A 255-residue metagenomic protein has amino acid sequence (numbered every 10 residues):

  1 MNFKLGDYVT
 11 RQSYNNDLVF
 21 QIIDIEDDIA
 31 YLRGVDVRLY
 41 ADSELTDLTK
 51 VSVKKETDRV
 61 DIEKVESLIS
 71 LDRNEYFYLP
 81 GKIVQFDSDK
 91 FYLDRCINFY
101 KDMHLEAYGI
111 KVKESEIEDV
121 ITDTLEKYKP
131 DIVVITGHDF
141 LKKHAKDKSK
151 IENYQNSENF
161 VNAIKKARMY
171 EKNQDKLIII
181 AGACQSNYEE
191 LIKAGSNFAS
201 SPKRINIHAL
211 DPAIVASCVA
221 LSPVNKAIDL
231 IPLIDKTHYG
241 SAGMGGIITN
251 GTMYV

Functional and structural regions predicted by a protein language model:
M1-Y14: Short coil-to-beta transition motif at edge beta-strands of beta-rich domains
N16-D27: Short beta-strand-centered aromatic/proline hotspots
D28-D36: Short, solvent-exposed secondary-structure boundary/capping segments
D36-L79: Intrinsically disordered, low-complexity, charged/polar segments
N98-Y108: Short helix-loop-beta junction
L125-H138, S196: Proline-aspartate-enriched helix->loop->beta-strand connector
N162-I207: Catalytic cores of nucleophile-dependent amide-cleaving enzymes
K203-V255: C-terminal functional extensions of proteins
